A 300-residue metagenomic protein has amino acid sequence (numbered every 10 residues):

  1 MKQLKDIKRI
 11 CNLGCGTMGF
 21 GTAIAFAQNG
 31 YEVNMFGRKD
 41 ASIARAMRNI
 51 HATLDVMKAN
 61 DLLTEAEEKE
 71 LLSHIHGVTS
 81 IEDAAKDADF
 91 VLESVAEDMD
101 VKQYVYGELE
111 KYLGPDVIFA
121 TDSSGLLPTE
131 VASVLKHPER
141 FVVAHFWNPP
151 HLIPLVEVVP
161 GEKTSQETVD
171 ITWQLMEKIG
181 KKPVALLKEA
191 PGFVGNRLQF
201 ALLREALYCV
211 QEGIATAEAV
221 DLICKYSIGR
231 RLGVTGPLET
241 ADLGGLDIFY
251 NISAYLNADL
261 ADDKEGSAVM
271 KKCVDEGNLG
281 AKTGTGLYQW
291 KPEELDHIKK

Functional and structural regions predicted by a protein language model:
M1-K5, N29-Y31, K178-K188, E212 (+1 more regions): NAD(P)-dependent Rossmann-like dehydrogenase/reductase catalytic/cofactor-binding core
M1-V56, N60, Y112: NAD(P)+-binding Rossmann beta1-loop-alpha1 motif at the extreme N-terminus of oxidoreductases
N34, H76, L92, V142-A144 (+1 more regions): Hydrophobic/aromatic beta-strand patches that form the interior of the parallel beta-sheet core in alpha/beta enzyme
K39, T64, S165, A215-A219: Helix N-cap / loop-to-helix initiation motif
S42-R45, V56-F119, L126: Rossmann-like NAD(P)-binding element
T121-G192, N196-R197: Rossmann-fold dinucleotide-binding core
G195, Q199-E205, K225-I228: Structural/interface elements that position substrates and couple domains in central-metabolism enzymes
